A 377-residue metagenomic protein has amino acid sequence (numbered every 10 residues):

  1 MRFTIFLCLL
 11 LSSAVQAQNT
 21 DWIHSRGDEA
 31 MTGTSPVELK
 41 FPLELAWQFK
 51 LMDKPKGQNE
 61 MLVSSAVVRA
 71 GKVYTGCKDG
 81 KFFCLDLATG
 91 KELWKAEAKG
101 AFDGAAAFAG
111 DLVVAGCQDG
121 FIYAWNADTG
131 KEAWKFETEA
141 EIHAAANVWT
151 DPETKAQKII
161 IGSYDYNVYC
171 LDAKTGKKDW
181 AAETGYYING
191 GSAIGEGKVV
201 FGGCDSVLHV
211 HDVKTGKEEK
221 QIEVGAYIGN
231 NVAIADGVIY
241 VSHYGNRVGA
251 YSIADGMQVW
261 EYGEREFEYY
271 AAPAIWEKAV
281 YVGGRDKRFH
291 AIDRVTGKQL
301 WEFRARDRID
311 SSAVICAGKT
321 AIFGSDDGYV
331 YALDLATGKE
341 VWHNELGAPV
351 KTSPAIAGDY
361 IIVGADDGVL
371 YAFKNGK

Functional and structural regions predicted by a protein language model:
T4-S13: Bacterial N-terminal signal peptides
Q18-V63, K91-A98, K131-T138, K177-T184 (+5 more regions): Aromatic (tryptophan-biased) beta-strands that constitute blades/sheets of beta-rich domains
N19-R26, Q58-K81, A96-Y123, F136 (+7 more regions): Repeat-blade elements of multi-bladed beta-propeller folds
M31-T34, G76, F83: Extended, small/polar residue-biased N-terminal targeting/export presequences and adjacent propeptide/linker tracts
Q48-M52, G71, G76-D79, L87: Acidic/polar N-terminal loop/beta-strand segments that form early-domain functional surfaces
D86-T89, N126-T129, D172-T175, D212-G216 (+4 more regions): Short loop/turn segments that connect beta-strands within beta-propeller blades
L335-A355: Short cationic/low-complexity microdomains
